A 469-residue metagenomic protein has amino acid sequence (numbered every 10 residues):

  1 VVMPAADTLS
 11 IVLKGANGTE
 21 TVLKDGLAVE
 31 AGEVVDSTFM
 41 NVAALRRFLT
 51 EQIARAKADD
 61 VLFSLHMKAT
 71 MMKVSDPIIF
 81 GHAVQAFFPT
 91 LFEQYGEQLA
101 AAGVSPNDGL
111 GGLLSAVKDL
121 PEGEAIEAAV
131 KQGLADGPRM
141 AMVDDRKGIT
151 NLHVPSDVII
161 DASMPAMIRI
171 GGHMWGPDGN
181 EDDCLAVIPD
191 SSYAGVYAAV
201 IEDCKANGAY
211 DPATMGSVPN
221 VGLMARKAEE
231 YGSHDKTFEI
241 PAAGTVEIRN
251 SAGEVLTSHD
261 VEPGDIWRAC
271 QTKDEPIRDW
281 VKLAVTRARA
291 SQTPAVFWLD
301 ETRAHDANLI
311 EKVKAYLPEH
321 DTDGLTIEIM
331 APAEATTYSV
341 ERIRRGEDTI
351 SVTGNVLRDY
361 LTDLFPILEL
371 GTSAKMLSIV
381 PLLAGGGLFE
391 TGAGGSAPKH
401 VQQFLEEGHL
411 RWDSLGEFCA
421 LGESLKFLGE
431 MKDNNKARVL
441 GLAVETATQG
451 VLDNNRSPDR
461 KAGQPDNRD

Functional and structural regions predicted by a protein language model:
V1-G81, T90-D469: Extended, well-ordered protein cores
